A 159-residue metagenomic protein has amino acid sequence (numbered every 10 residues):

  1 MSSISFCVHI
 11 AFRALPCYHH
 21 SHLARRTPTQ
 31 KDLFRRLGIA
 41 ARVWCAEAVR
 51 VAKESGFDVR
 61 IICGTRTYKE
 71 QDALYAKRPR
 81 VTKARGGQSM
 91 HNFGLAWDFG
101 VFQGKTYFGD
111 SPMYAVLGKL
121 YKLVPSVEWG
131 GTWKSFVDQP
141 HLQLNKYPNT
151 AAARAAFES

Functional and structural regions predicted by a protein language model:
M1-I4, V8-I10: Short hydrophobic transmembrane-like helices used for membrane targeting/insertion
F6, C17-R60: Active-site acidic/histidine clusters and adjacent loop/turn architecture that either coordinate catalytic ions
V8, Y18-S21, M90, P140: Intrinsically disordered, low-complexity cationic segments
D32-R35, R50, E54, A76 (+1 more regions): Polar/charged alpha-helical tracts
A41-W44, A48, E70, M113 (+1 more regions): Stable alpha-helical elements in mature extracytoplasmic
V49-R80: Extended, low-complexity, intrinsically disordered C-terminal regulatory tails of eukaryotic serine/threonine kinases
A84-S159: Catalytic cores and adjacent binding grooves of peptidoglycan-active enzymes
